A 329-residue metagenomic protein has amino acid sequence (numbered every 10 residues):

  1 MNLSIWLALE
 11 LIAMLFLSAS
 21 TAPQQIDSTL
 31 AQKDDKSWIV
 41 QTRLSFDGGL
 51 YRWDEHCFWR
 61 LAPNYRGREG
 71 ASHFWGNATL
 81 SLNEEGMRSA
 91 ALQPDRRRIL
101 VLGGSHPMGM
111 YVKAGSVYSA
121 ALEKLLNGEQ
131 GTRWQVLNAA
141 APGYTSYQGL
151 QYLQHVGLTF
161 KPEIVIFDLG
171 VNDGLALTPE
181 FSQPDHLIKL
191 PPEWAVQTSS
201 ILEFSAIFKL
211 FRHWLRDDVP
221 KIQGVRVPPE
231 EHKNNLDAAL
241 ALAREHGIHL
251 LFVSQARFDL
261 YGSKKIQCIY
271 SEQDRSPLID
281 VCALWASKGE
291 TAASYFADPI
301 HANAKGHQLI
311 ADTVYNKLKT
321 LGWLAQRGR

Functional and structural regions predicted by a protein language model:
M1, I5-A8, H232, P277 (+1 more regions): Histidine-centered active-site loop/cap adjacent to the catalytic His in serine esterases/O-acetyl transfer systems
W6-Q24: Membrane-interface motif at the C-terminal end of an N-terminal transmembrane signal
Q24-L125, E129: Membrane/wall-proximal cationic-aromatic binding patches
R98-L102, L137, F167: Conserved beta-strand elements of the Class I
M110-A114, Q148-L150, A176-S182: Short, solvent-exposed loop/turn and secondary-structure capping segments
W134-L158: A conserved hydrophobic secondary-structure block that centers on an alpha-helix together with its immediately flanking
G157, K161-I166: Proline-aspartate-enriched helix->loop->beta-strand connector
G170-S271, S276, V281-F296: Serine-dependent acyl-ester chemistry module
